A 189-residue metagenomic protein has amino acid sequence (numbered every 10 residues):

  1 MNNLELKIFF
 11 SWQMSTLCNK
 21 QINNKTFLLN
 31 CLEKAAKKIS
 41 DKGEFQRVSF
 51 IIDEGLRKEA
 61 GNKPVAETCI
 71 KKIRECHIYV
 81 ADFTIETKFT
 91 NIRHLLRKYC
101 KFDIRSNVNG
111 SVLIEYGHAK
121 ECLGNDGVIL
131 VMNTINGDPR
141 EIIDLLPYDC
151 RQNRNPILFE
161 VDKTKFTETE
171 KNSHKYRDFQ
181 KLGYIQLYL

Functional and structural regions predicted by a protein language model:
M1-C76: Conserved N-terminal substructure of TIR/SEFIR domains
F10, A81, I129-L130: Structural beta-sheet core signal
N19, T90-N91, G137-P147, F166: Switch/connector loops and helix/strand junctions flanking conserved nucleotide-binding motifs in nucleotide-processing
R57-E121: TIR-domain catalytic/interaction hotspot
E121-D149: Gly/Pro- and small hydrophobic-enriched strand-loop and loop-to-helix capping segments that sit at the rims
I142-L189: C-terminal interaction surface of TIR/SEFIR-family domains
